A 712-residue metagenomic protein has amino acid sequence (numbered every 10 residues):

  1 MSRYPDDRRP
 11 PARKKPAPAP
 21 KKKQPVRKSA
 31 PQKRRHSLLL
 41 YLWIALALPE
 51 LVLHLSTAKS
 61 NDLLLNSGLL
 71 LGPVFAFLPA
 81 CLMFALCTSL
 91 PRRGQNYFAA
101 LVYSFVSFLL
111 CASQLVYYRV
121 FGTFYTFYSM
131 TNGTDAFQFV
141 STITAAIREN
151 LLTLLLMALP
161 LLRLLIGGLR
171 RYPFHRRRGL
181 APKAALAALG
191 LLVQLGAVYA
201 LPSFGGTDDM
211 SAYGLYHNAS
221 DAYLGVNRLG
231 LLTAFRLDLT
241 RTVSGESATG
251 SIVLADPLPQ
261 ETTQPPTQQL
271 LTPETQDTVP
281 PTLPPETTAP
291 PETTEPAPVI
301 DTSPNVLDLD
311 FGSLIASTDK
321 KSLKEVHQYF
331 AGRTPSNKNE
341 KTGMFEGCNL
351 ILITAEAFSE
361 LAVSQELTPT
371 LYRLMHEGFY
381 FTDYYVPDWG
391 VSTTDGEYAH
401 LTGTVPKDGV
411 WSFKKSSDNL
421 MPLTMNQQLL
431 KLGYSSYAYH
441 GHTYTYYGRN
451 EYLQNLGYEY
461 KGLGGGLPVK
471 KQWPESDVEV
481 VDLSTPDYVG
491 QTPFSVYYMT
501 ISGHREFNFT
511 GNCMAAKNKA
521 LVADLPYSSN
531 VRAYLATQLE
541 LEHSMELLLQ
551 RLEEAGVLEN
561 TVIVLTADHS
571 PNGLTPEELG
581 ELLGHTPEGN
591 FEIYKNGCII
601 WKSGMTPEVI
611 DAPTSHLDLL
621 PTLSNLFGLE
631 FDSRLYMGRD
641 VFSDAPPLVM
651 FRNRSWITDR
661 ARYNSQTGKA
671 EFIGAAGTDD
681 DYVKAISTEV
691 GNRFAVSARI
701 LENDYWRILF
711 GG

Functional and structural regions predicted by a protein language model:
M1-L156, L164-F204, G711-G712: Extended, compositionally biased non-globular segments that define protein topology
P5-D6, Q276, I300, S476: Intrinsic-disorder/low-complexity regions
D62, A85-R92, N96, L109-V116 (+13 more regions): Alpha-helical context
D62, Y118, G122, Q138 (+11 more regions): Glycine-centered secondary-structure boundary/capping sites
F84, C111, A234, V696 (+1 more regions): Short, hydrophobic/amphipathic alpha-helical patches that form generic packing surfaces within helical domains
Y103, S107-C348, S364-T368, M375-H376: N-terminal secretory/membrane-targeting segments
S313-G712: Solvent-exposed soluble domains appended to multi-pass membrane proteins
